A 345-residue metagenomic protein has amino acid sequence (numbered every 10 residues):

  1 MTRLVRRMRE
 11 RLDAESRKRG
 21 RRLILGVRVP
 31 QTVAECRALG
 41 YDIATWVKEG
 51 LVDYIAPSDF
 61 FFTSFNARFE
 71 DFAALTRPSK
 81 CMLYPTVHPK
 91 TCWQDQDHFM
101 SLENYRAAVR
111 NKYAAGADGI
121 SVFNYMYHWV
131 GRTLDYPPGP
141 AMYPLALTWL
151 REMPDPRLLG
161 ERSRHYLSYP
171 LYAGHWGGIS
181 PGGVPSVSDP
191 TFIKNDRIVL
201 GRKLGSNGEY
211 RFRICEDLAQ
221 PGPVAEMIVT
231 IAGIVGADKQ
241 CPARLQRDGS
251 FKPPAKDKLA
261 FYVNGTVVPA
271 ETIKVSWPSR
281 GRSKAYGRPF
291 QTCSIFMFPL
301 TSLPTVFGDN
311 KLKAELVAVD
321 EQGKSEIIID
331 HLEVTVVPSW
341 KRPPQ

Functional and structural regions predicted by a protein language model:
M1-M82, N104: Active-site neighborhood of glycoside hydrolase catalytic domains
R17-L23, G222-P223, P254, F307: Short helix-terminating capping/connector loops at secondary-structure junctions
E35-R37, S64-F69, C92-Q96, W129-T133: Extracytoplasmic/secreted cell-surface and envelope-processing proteins
Y54-F65, F99-A173: Substrate-binding cleft of secreted/luminal carbohydrate-active enzymes
P89, Q96-G119, F123-M126, R288-K313: C-terminal structured "cap/appendage" subdomains that terminate the fold
N195-P221, S294-F298: Short beta-strands within extracellular/lumenal beta-sheet-rich domains
R213-D217, I228-I234: Short edge beta-strand/loop segments characteristic of extracellular beta-sandwich folds
I234-R342: Beta-strand-rich ligand-recognition modules
